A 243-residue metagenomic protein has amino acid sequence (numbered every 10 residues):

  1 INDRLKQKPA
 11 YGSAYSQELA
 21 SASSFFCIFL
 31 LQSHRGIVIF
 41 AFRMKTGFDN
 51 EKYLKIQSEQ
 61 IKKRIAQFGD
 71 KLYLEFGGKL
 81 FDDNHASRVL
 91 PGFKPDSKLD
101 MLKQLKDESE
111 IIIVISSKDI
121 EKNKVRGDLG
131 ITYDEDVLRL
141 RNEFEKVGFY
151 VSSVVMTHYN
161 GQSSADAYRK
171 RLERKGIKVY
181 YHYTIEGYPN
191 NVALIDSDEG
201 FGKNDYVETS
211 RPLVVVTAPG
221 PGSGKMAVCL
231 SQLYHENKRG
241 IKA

Functional and structural regions predicted by a protein language model:
L5, L19, L30-L31: Leucine-biased recognition of intrinsically disordered, low-complexity hydrophobic segments
F40-G187: Long, basic/Gly/Ser/Thr-rich N-terminal segments that mediate initial subcellular attachment or targeting
T184-G202: N-terminal pre-Walker A segment at the start of P-loop NTPase domains
Y206-R211: Phosphate-binding P-loop
L213-N237: Glycine-rich phosphate-binding P-loop
G240-A243: Short beta-strand-centered segment that lines the nucleotide-binding/catalytic pocket of NTP-utilizing
